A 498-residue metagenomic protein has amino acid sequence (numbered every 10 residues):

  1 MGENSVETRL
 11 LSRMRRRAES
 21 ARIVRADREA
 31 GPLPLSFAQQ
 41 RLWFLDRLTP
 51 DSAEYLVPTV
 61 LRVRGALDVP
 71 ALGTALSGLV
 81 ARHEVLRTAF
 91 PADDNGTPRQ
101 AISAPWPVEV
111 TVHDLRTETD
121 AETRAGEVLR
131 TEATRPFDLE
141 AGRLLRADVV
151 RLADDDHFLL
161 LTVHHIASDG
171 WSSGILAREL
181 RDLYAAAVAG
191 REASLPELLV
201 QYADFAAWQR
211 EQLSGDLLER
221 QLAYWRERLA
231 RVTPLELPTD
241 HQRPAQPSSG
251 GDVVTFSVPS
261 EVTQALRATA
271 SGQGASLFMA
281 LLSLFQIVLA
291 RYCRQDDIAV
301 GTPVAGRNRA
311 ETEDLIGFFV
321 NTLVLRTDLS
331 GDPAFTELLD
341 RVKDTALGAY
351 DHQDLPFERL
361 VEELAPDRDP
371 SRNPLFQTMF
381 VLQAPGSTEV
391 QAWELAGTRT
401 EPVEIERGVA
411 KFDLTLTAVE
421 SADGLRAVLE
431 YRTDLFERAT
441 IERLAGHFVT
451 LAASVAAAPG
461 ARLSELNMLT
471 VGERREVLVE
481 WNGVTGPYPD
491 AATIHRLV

Functional and structural regions predicted by a protein language model:
M1-D46, P70, T74, T123 (+6 more regions): Regions immediately C-terminal to embedded phosphopantetheine-bearing carrier domains
M1-R22, E29-G31, A38, A75-R130 (+4 more regions): Non-catalytic N-terminal regions of enzymes
Q40-T49, P58-A66, L76-G78, A92 (+14 more regions): Adenylate-forming
F90, G190-L199, I298-A299, A461-L463: Short, glycine/acidic-rich hinge or "gate" loops at secondary-structure transitions that mediate conformational
D169: A Lys-centered signature of the CheY-like receiver
S172: Receiver (REC) domain switch/active-site region of two-component response regulators
L176: Glycine-rich loop/hinge motif
